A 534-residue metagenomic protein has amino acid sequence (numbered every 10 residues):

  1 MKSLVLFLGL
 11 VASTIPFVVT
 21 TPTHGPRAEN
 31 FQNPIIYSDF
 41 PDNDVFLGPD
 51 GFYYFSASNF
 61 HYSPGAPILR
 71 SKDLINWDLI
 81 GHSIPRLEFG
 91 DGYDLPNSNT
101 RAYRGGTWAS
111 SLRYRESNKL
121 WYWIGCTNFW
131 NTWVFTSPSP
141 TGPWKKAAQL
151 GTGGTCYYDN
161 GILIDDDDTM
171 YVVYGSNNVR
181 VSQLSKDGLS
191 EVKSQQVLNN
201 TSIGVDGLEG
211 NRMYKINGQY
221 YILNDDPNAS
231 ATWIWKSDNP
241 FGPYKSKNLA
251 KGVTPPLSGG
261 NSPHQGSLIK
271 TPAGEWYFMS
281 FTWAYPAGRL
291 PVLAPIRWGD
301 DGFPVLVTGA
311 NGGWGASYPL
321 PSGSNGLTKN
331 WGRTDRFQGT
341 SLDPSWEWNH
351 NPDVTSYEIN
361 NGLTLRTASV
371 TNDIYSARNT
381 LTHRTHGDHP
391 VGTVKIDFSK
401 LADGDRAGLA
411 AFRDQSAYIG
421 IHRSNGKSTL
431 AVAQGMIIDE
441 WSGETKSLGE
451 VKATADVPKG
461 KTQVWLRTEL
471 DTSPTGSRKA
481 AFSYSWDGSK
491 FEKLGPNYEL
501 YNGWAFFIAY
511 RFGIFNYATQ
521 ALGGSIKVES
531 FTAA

Functional and structural regions predicted by a protein language model:
M1-P22: Fungal secretory targeting signals
F17-A534: Carbohydrate-active catalytic/glycan-binding domains of CAZyme proteins, especially the secreted or lumenal ectodomains
